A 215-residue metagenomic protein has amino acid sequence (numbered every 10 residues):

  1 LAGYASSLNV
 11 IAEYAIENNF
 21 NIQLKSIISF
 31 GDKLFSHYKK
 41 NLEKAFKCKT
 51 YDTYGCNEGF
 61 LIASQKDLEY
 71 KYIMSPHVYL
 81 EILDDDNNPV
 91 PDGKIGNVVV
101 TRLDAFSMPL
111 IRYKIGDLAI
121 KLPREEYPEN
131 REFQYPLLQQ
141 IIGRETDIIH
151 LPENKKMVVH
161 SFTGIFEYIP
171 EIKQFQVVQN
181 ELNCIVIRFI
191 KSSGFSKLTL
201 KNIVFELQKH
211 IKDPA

Functional and structural regions predicted by a protein language model:
L1-A215: Active-site glycine/GP-rich loop and adjacent strand/helix microenvironment that borders small-molecule binding pockets
